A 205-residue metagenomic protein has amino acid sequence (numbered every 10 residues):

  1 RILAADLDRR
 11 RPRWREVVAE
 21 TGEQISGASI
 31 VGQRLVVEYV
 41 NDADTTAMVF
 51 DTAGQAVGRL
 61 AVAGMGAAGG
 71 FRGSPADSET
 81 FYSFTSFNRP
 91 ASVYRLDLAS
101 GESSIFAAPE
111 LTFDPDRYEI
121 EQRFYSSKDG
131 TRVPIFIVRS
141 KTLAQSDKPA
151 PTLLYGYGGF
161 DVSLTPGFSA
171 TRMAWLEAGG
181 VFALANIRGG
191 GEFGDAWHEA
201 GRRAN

Functional and structural regions predicted by a protein language model:
R1, A5-D6, V36-A43, F50 (+2 more regions): Beta-strand C-termini and the immediately following turn/loop, strongest in propeller blades
L3, A47-L60, A76-E79, F136: C-terminal closing repeat unit and adjoining cap/tail of repeat-based domains
D6-S29, T52-G70, A99-R117: Multi-bladed beta-propeller domains
Q24, T45-T46, S92, E121: Residue-level marker for the onset of beta-strands and adjacent loop->beta junctions in well-ordered domains
G27, V37, F136: Short, surface-exposed charged micro-motifs
G32, N41, S127-D129: Short loop/turn positions at the edges of beta-strands in beta-sheet-rich folds
G32-R34, D77: Conserved loop/turn motif of beta-propeller repeat scaffolds
G69-N205: Serine-hydrolase catalytic core recognition
